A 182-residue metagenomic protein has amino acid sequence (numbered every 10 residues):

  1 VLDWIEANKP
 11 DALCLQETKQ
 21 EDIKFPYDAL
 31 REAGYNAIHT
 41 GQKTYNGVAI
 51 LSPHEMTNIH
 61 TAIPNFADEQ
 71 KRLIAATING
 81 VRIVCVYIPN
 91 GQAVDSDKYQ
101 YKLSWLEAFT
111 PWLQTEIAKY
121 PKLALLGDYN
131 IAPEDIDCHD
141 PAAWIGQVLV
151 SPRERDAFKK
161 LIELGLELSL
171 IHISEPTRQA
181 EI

Functional and structural regions predicted by a protein language model:
D3-I5, A29-A33, A67, K102 (+1 more regions): Glycine-rich, phosphate-binding/catalytic loops in enzymes
W4-D22, I83, L113-D135: Active-site beta-strand/loop signature of hydrolases that rely on acidic residues for catalysis
E17-E21, F25-A93: Structured beta-strand-rich core segments of catalytic domains in phosphoester-bond hydrolases
P64, P89-L106, A142-Q147: Surface-exposed cleft-lining segments at the edges of enzyme active sites
Y99-Y120: A long, amphipathic alpha-helix that forms part of the scaffold/cap immediately adjacent to metal-dependent active
P121-L125, N130-L170: A contiguous pocket-lining binding segment that forms or flanks enzyme active sites
I171-I182: Single conserved hydrophobic/aromatic residue that forms the stacking wall/gate of nucleotide- or nucleobase-binding
